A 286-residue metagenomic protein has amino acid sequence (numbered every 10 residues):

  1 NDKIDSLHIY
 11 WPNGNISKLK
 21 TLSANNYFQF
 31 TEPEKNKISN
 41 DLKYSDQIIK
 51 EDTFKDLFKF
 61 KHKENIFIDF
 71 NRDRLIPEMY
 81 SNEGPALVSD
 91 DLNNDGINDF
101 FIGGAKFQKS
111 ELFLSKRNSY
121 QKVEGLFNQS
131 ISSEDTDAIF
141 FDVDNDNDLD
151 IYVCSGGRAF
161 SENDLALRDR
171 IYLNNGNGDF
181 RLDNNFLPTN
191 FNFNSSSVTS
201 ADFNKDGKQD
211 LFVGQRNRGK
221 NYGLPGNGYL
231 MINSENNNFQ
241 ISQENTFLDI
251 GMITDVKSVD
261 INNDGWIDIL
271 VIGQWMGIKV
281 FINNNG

Functional and structural regions predicted by a protein language model:
N1, L57-A86, F127-I139, F186-T199 (+2 more regions): Repeat-based blade/solenoid architectures
N1-A86, S119-Y120: Gly/Ser/Thr/Pro-enriched helix-cap/hinge segments flanking short amphipathic alpha-helices
L7, D99-G104, L149-S155, L211-Q215 (+1 more regions): Hydrophobic beta-strand segments that make up the repeating blades of beta-propeller and related beta-repeat
I76-E78, I102-G104, N128-Q129, A159-D164 (+1 more regions): Short consensus segments that form the blades of beta-propeller domains, in both extracellular/periplasmic
E83-N94, D135-N145, L173, L187 (+5 more regions): Beta-propeller blade termini
V88-D99, A105-K116, D137-N163, L167-Y172: Acidic, Gly/Ser/Thr-rich repeat motifs that build Ca2+-stabilized beta-propeller blades
K109-V123, N163-D183, Y222-S242, G277-G286: Beta-propeller blade repeat segments, especially FG-GAP/WD-type strand-to-loop junctions in 6- to 7-bladed propeller
S133-D135, A159-N175, D179-F203, P225-G226 (+2 more regions): Asp-box/WD-like beta-propeller blade repeats and closely related beta-sheet repeat scaffolds
